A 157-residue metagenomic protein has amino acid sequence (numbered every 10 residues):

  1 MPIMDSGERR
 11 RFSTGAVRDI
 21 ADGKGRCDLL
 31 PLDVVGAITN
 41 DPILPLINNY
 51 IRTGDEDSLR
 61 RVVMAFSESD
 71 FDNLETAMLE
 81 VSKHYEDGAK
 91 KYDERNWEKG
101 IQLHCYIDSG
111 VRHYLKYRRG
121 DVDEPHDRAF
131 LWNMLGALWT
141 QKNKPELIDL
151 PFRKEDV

Functional and structural regions predicted by a protein language model:
M1-V157: Intrinsically disordered, low-complexity regulatory regions that flank transcription factor DNA-binding cores
